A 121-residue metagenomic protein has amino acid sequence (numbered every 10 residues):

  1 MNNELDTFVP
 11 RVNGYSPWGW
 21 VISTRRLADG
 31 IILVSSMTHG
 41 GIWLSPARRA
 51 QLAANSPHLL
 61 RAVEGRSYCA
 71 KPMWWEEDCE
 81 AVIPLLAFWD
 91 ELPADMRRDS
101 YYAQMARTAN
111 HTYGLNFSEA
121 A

Functional and structural regions predicted by a protein language model:
M1-N2, A109: Intrinsic-disorder/low-complexity regions
N2-A47: Short N-terminal "domain-start" leader segments that mark the transition from disordered tails or signal peptides into
D6, N13, R66, D99-S100 (+1 more regions): Intrinsically disordered, low-complexity segments enriched in small/polar residues
G19-V21, R61, P84: Residue-level signal for well-ordered alpha-helical segments
L27-I31, T38-G40, C69-M73, R97 (+1 more regions): Generic structural motif recognizing short loop/turn segments at the entrances and edges of beta-strands
I32-C69: A short, structured beta-strand/loop element
P72-A121: Short, compact, well-ordered microdomains
